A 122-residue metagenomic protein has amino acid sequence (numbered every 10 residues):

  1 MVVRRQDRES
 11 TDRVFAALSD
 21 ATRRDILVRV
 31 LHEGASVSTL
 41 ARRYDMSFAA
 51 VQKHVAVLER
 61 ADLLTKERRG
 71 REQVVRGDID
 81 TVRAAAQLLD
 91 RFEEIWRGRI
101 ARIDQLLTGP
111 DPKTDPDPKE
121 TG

Functional and structural regions predicted by a protein language model:
M1-S10, R29-R43, F48, R60 (+2 more regions): C-terminal regulatory/oligomerization modules of transcriptional regulators
R13, R24-I26: Pre-recognition alpha-helix immediately N-terminal to the DNA-recognition helix within helix-turn-helix or winged-helix
A17-T22, V82: Short helix-coil-helix linker/hinge
D20, K66-R68: Conserved strand-loop elements at the edges of beta-sheets that form or border functional pockets
V55-A56: Short, hydrophobic-biased segments on the C-terminal half of alpha helices that form "recognition helices"
R68-V74: Short, Lys/Arg-rich nucleic-acid/phosphate-binding segment
G77: Conserved catalytic core of two-component histidine kinases
